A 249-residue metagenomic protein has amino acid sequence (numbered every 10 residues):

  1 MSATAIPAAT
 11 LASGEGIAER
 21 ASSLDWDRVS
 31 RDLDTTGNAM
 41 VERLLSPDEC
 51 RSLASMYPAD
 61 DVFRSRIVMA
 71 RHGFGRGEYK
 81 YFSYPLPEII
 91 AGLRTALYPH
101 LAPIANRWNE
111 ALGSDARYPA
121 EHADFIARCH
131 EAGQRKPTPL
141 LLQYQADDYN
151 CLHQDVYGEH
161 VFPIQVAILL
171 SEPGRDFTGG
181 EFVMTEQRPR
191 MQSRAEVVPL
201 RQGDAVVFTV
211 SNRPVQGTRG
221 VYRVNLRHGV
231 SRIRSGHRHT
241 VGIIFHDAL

Functional and structural regions predicted by a protein language model:
M1-T35: Fe(II)/2-oxoglutarate
R28-I126: Non-heme Fe(II)/2-oxoglutarate
A39, Q134-A146: A short glycine-rich, His/Asp/Glu-containing loop-to-beta-strand
Y84-T95, A127, A146-D148, F162-P163 (+1 more regions): Generic detector of contiguous secondary-structure segments
L140-L141, V166-I168, V241-F245: A structural signal for short, well-ordered beta-strand segments
Q143-A146, G158-D176: Short, conserved beta-strand element in jelly-roll/cupin
N150-Y157: Histidine-centered catalytic micro-motifs
F162, P173, F177-L249: Catalytic core of Fe(II)/2-oxoglutarate
